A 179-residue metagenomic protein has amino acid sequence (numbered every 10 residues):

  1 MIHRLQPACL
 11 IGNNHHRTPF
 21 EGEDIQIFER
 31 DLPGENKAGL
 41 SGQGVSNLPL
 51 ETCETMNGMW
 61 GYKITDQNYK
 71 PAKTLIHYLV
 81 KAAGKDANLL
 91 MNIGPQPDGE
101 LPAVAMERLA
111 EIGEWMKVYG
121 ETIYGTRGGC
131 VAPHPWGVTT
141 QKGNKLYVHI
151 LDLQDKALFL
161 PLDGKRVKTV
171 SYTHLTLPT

Functional and structural regions predicted by a protein language model:
M1-L175: Mature catalytic domains of secreted/periplasmic carbohydrate-active enzymes
